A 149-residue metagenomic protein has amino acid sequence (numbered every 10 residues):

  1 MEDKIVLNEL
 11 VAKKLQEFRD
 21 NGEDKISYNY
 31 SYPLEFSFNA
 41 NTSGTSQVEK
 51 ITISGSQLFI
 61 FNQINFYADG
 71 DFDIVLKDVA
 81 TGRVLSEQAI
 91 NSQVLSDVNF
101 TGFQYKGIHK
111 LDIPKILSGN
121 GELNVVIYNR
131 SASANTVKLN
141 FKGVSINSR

Functional and structural regions predicted by a protein language model:
M1-R149: Beta-strand-centric surfaces of beta-sandwich/beta-rich domains
